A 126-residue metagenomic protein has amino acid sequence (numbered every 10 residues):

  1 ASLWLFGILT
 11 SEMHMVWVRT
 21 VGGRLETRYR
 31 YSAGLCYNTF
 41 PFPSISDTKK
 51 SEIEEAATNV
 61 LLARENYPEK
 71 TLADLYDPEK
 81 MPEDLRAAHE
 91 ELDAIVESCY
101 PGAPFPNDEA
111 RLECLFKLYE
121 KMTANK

Functional and structural regions predicted by a protein language model:
A1-K126: S-adenosyl-L-methionine
